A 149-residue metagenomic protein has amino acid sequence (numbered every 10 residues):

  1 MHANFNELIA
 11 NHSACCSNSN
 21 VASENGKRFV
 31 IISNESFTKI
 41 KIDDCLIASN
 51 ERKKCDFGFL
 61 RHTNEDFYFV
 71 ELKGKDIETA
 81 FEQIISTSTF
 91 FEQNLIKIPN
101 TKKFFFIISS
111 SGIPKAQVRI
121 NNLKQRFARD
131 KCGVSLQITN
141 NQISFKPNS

Functional and structural regions predicted by a protein language model:
M1-N34: Solvent-exposed, charged helical/coil patches that constitute nucleic-acid or partner-interaction surfaces
H2-E7, F104-S149: Domain-level recognition of nuclease-like catalytic cores that cleave nucleotide substrates
V21-H62: Active-site metal-binding core of divalent-cation-utilizing nuclease and nuclease-like domains
S49, D76-I85, A116-Q117: Active-site-adjacent loop/helix micro-motif of nuclease/hydrolase catalytic cores
F57-F59, D66-G74: Conserved catalytic cores of phosphodiester-cleaving nucleases, focusing on short active-site segments
L60-N64, S111-G112: Short, flexible beta-strand-to-coil junctions
Q83-L95: Histidine-anchored nucleotide/phosphate-binding helix
I96-K103: Short helix-terminating capping/connector loops at secondary-structure junctions
